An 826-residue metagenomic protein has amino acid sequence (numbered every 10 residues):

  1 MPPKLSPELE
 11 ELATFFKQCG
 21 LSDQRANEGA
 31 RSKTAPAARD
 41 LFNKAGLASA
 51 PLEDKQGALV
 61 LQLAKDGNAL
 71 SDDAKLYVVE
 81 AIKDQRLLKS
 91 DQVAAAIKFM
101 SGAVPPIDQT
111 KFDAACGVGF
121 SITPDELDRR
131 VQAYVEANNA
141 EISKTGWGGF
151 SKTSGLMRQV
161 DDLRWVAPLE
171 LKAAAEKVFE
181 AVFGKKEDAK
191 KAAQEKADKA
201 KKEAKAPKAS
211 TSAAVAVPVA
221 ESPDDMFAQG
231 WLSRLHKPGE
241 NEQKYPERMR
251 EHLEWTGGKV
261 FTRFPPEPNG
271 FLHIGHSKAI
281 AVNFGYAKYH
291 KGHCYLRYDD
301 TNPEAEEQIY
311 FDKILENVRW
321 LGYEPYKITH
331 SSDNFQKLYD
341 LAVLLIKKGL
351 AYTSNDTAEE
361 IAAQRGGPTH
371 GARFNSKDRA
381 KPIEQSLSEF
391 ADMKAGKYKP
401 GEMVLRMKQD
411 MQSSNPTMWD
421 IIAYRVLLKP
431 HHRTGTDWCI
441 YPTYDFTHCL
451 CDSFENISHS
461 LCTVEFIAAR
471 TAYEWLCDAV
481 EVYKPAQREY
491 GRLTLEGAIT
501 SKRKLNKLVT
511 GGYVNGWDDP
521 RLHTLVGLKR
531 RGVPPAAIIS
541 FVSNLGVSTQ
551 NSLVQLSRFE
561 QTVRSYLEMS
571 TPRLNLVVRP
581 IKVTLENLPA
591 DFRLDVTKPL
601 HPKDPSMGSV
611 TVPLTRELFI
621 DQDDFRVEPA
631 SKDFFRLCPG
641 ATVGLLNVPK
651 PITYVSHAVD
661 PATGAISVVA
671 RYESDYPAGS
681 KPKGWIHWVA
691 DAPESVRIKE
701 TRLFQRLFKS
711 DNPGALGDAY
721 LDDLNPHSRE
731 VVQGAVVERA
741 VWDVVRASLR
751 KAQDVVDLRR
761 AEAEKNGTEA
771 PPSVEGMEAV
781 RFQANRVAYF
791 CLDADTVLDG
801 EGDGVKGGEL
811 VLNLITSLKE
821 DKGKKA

Functional and structural regions predicted by a protein language model:
P2-A372, D378, E465-Q487, G497 (+2 more regions): N-terminal Rossmann-like or analogous alpha/beta NTP/dinucleotide-binding catalytic cores that position adenine
L5, R31, H276, E307 (+18 more regions): Active-site-proximal structural scaffolding
R129-K199, G516-T615: Extended, domain-scale alpha-helical bundle/helix-rich regions
W165, E304, I328-S331, S376 (+9 more regions): Hydrophobic alpha-helical scaffolding
A174, V178-A181, Y286, H290 (+15 more regions): Generic, well-ordered alpha-helical scaffold segments in large soluble proteins
F261-G270, C294-T301, S453-L461, D519-L525 (+1 more regions): Glycine- and acidic
L350-L505, Y513, P572, R579-P677: Active-site cores that bind ATP or allylic diphosphates and position pyrophosphate for catalysis
F466-I467, E474-L476, I539, S543-L545 (+1 more regions): Core subunits and conserved enzymes of cellular information-processing and envelope-translocation systems across
